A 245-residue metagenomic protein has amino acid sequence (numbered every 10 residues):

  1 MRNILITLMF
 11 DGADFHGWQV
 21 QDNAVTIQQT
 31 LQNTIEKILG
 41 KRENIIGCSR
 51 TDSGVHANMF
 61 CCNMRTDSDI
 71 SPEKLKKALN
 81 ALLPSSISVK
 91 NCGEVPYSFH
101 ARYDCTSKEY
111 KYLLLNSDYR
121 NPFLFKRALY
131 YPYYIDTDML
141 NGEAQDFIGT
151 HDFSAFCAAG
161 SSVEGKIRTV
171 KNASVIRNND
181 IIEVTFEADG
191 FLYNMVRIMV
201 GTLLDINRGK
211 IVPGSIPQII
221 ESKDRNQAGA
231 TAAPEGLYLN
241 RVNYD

Functional and structural regions predicted by a protein language model:
M1-D245: Structured-RNA-binding interfaces characteristic of tRNA pseudouridine synthases
